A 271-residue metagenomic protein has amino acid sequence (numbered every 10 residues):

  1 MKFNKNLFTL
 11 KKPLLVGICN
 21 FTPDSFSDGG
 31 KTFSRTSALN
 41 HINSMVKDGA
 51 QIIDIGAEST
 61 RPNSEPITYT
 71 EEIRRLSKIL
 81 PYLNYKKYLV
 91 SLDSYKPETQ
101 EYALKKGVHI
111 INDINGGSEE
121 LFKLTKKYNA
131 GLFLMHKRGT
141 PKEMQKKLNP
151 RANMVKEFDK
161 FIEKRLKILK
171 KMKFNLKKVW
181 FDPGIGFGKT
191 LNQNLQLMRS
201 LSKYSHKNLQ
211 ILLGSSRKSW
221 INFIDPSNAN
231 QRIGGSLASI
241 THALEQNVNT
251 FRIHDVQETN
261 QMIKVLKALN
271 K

Functional and structural regions predicted by a protein language model:
M1-P23, K173-F174, F223, N270-K271: N-terminal amphipathic alpha-helix/helix-capping segment at the start of soluble metabolic enzymes
F3, S27-T36, H41, T60-K78 (+6 more regions): Active-site-adjacent loop and "lid" segments of alpha/beta metabolic enzymes
L14-I18, Q51-D54, L89-S91, H109-I110 (+4 more regions): Structural preference for beta-strand elements that scaffold enzyme active sites
N40-G56: Catalytic domains of carbohydrate-active enzymes, especially glycoside hydrolases
G49, G107, K173, N247: Conserved functional loop/turn residues at catalytic and ligand-binding sites
E58, Y95, D182-G186: Short loop/turn motifs enriched for small/polar and acidic residues
K127, F174-L176, W180-D182, H206: Short gly/pro-enriched beta-turn/loop segments at secondary-structure junctions
